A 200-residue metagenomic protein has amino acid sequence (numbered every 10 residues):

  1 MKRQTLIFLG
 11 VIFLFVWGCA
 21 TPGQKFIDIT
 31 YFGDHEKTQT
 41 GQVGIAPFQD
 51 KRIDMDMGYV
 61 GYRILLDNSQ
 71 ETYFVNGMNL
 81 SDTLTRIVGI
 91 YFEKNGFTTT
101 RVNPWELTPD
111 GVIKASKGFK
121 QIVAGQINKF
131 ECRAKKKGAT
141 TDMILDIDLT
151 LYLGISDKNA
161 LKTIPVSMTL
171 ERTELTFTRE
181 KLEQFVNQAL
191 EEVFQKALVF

Functional and structural regions predicted by a protein language model:
M1-I7: Bacterial N-terminal signal peptides that target proteins for export
F8-W17: Bacterial N-terminal signal peptides
C19-G41, G96, T141, Y152-F200: C-terminal/domain-edge helix-coil "capping" segments
C19-Y91, A197-F200: A structural "domain/chain start" motif
A20-T30, P104-N159: Surface-exposed short loop/turn segments
R52, E131, L170-R172: Feature marks short, surface-exposed loop/turn motifs that line or immediately flank catalytic pockets and channel
G89, E93-G111: Short beta-strand->alpha-helix linker/helix-N-cap micro-motif that forms a surface specificity/interaction loop
